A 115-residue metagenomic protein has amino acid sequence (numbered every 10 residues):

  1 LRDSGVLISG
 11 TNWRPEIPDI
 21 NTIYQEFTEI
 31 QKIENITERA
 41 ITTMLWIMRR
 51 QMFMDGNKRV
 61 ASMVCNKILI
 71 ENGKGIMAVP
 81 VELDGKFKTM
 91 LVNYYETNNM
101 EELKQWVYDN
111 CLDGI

Functional and structural regions predicted by a protein language model:
L1-I115: FIC/Doc superfamily catalytic core
